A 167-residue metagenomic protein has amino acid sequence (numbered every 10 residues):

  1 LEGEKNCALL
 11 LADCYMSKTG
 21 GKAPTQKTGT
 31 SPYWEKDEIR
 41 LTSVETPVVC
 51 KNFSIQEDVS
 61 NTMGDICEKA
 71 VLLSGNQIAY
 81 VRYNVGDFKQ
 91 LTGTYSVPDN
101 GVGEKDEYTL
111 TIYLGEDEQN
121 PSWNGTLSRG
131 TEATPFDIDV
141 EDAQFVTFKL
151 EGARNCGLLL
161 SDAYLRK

Functional and structural regions predicted by a protein language model:
L1-K167: Gly-Asp-aromatic-enriched flexible segments
